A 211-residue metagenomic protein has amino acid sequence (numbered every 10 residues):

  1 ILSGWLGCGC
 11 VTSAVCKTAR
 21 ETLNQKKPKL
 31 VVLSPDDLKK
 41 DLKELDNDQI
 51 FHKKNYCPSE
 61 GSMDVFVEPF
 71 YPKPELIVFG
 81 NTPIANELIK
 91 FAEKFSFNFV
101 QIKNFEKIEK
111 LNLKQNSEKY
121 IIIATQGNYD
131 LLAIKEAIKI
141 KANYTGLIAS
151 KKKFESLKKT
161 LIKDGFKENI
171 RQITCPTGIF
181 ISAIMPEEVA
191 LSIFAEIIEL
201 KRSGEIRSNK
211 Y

Functional and structural regions predicted by a protein language model:
I1-Y120, K153, K159-L161, E196-Y211: Segments forming oxygen-rich coordination pockets for charged ligands
K17, L132, L191-A195: Short, contiguous clusters of charged residues that form electrostatic/catalytic patches at enzyme active sites, used
N81-T82, Q126, S182: Glycine-rich Rossmann-fold phosphate-binding loop(s) that bind the pyrophosphate of adenine dinucleotide cofactors
F97, A142, F166: Short phosphate-binding/catalytic loops that engage adenosine nucleotides
L113-L147, K151-S156: Rossmann-like adenosine-cofactor binding region
I148-K152, S156-Y211: Adenosine-phosphate binding glycine-rich loop
